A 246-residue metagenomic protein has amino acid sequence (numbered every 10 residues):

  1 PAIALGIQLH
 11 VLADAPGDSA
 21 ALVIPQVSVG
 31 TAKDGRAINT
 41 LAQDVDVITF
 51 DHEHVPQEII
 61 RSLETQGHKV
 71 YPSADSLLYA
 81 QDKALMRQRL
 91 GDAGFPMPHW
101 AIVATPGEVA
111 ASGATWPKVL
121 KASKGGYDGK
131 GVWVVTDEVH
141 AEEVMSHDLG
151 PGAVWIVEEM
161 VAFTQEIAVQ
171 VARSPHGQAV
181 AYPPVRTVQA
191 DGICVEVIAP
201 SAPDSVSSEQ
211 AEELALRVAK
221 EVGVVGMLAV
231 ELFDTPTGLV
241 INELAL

Functional and structural regions predicted by a protein language model:
P1-L85, D92: ATP-binding N-terminal substructure of ATP-dependent carboxylate-amine bond-forming enzymes
A13, T31, P72, A104 (+3 more regions): Short loop/edge segments at beta-strand edges and connector loops that shape dinucleotide/nucleotide cofactor-binding
F50, L120, V157-E158, V230 (+1 more regions): Active-site flanking residues adjacent to catalytic metal/cofactor-binding acidic residues
Y71-S73, L120-S123, E243: Short beta-strands and strand-loop turn motifs
L77-E221: Active-site nucleotide/adenylate-binding loops and adjacent lid/helix of ATP-dependent enzymes
G223-L246: Conserved metal-phosphate-binding beta-hairpin within the catalytic cores of diverse ATP-dependent phosphoryl-transfer
